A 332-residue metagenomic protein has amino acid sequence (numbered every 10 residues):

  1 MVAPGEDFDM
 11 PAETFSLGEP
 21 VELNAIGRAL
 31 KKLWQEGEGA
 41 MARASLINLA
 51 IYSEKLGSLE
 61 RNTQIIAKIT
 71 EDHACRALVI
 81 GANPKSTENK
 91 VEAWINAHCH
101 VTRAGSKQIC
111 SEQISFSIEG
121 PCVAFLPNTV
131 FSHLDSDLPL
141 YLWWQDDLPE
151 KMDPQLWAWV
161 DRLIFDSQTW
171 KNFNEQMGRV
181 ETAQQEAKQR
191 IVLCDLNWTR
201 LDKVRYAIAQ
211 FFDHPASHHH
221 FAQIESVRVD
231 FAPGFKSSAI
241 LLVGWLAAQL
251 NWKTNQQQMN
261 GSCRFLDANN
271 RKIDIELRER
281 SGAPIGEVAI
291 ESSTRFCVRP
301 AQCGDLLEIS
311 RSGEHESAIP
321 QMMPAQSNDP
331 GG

Functional and structural regions predicted by a protein language model:
M1-V2, E6-M10, F15, A25-E38 (+7 more regions): C-terminal structured domains
M1-W143: An N-terminal, globular interaction/scaffold subdomain
R61-T63, L126-P127, K151-P154, K236-L242: A short acidic (Asp/Glu
A67-V79, L134-Y141, A158-I164, E186-A187 (+1 more regions): Structural alpha-beta junctions
R76-K85, L142-D146, S167-W170, V192 (+1 more regions): A generic structural motif
A93-A97, Q155-A158, M177-Q184, V243-W245 (+1 more regions): Short, surface-exposed amphipathic charged segments that create phosphate/polyanion-binding patches used for binding
E112-A216: Conserved, well-structured core segments that form the ligand-binding/active-site neighborhood of functional domains
N197-M259: ATP/pyrophosphate-binding catalytic subdomain of soluble kinases
